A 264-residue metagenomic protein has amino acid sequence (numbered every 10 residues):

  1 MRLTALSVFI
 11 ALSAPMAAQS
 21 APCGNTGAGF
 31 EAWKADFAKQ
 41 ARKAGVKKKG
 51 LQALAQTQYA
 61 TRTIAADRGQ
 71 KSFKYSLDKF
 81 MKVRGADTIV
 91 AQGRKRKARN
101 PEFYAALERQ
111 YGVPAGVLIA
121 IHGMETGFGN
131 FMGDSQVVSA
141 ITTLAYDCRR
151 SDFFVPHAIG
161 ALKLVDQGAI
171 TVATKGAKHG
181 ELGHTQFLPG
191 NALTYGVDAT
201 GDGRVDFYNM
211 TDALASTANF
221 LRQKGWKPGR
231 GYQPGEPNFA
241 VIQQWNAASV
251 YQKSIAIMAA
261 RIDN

Functional and structural regions predicted by a protein language model:
A5-P15: Bacterial N-terminal signal peptides
M16-S20: Boundary at the C-terminal end of the N-terminal hydrophobic targeting segment
P22-T57: N-terminal mature-domain "stem" immediately C-terminal to a signal peptide or N-terminal signal-anchor/transmembrane
V46-N264: Catalytic glycan-binding domains that act on GlcNAc-containing polysaccharides
